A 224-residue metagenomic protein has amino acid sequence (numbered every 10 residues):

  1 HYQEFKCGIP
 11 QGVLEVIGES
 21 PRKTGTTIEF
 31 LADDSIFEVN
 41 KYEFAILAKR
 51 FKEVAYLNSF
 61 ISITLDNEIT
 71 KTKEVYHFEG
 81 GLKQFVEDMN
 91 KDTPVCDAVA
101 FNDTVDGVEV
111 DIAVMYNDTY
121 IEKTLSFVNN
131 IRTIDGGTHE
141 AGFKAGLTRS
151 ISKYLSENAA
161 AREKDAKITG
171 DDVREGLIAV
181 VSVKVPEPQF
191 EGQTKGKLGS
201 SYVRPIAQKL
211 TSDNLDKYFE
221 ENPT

Functional and structural regions predicted by a protein language model:
H1-D88: GHKL-type ATPase core
Y2-P21, Y42-L47, L125-A145, Q193-L215: Extended active-site and interfacial segments that coordinate phosphate-rich ligands in large catalytic machineries
E29-F30, E122, F190, Q208: Generic signal for short, ordered secondary-structure residues within or immediately flanking folded domains
D33-E43, I134, A161, E191 (+1 more regions): Short, polar/flexible loop-turn hinges at active-site or ligand-entry regions and domain interfaces
A45, E53-V54, F60, T64-Q193: GHKL/Histidine-kinase-like ATPase module
T169-T224: Extended, well-ordered alpha-helical scaffold/bundle regions in very large, multi-domain proteins
